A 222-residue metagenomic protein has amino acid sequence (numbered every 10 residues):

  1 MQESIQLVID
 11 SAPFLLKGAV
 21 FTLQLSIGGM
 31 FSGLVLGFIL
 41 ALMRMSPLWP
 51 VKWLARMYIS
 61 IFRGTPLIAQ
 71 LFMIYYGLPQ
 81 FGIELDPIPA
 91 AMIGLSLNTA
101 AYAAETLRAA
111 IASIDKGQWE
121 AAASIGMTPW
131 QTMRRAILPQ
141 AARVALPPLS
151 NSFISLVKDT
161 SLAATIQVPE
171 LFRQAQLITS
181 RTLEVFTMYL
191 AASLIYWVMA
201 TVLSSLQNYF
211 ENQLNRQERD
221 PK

Functional and structural regions predicted by a protein language model:
M1-K222: Transmembrane alpha-helices and adjacent helix-loop boundaries
